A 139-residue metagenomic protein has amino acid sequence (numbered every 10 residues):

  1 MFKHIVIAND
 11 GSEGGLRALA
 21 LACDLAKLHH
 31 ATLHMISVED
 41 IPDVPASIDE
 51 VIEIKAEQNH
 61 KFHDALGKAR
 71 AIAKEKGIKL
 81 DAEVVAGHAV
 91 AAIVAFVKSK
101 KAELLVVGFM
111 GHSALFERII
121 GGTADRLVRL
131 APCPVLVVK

Functional and structural regions predicted by a protein language model:
K3-D49: Small/aliphatic-rich secondary-structure junction motif
H34, D81, L136: Conserved beta-strand positions in the Rossmann-like core of class I SAM-dependent methyltransferases
S37-E39, G108-M110, K139: Short secondary-structure boundary segments
V51-I54, S99-K101, T123-D125: Short, hinge-like loop/turn segments at secondary-structure boundaries
I52-D64: A short acidic, glycine-rich active-site loop that binds or catalyzes chemistry on phosphate/adenosine moieties
A71-L105: Structural beta-alpha unit
L104-R129: Glycine-rich, Arg-bearing micro-motifs that act as flexible, cationic patches
